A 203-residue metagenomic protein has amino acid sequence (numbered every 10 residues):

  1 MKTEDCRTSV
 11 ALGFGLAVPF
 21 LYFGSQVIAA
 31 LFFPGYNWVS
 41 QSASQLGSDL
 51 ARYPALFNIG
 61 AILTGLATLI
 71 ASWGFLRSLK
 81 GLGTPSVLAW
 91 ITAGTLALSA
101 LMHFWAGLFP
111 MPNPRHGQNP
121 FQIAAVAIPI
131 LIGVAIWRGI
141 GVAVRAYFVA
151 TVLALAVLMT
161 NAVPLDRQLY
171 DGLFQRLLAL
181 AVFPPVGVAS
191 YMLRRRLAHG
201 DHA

Functional and structural regions predicted by a protein language model:
C6-L31: N-terminal signal-anchor transmembrane alpha helix
T8-L16, L82-A97, A143-V149: Interfacial segments of alpha-helical transmembrane regions
S25-L46, A106-P110: Hydrophobic transmembrane helix segments
L46-L66: Interfacial helix-start motif at the membrane-water boundary
I62-A89, G133-G139: Internal transmembrane alpha-helix with an interfacial aromatic "cap," most often the third helix
A71-G81, L101-N113, N161: Membrane-helix exit/interface motif
S99-W137: Membrane-proximal helix-loop-helix units in multi-pass membrane proteins
A135-A203: Terminal transmembrane helical module of multi-pass membrane proteins
